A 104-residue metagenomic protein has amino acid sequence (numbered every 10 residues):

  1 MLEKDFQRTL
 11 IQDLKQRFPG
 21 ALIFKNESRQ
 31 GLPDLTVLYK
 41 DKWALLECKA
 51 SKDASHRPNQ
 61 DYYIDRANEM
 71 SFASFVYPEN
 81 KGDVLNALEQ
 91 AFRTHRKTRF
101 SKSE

Functional and structural regions predicted by a protein language model:
M1-E104: Catalytic phosphate/metal-binding cores of nucleic-acid and nucleotide-processing enzymes, i.e., regions that mediate
